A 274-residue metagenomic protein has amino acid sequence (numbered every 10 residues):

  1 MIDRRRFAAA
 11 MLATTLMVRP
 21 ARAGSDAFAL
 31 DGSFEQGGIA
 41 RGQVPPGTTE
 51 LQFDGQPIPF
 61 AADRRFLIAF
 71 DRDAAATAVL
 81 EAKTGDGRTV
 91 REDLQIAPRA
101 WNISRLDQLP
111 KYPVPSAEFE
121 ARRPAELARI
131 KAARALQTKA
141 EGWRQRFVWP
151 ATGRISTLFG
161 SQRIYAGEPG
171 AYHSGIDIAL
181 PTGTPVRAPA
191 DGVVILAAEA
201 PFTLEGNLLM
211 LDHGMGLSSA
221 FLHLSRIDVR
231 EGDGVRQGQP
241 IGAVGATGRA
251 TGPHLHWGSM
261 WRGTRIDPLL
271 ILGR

Functional and structural regions predicted by a protein language model:
M1-T15: N-terminal secretory signal peptides and thylakoid transit peptides that target proteins across membranes
R19-R22: Sec/Tat signal peptide C-region and signal peptidase I cleavage site
G24-I39, Q43-R99: Ser/Thr-rich low-complexity repeats and stalk/linker segments
L94-E205: Surface-exposed, glycine-biased beta-strand/turn segments
P185-L196, V229-V244: Short, well-structured beta-strand-loop connectors
P189-S225, P253, G258: Zn2+-dependent peptidoglycan hydrolase active-site motif and core
E199, R226-V229, A246-R249: Short, conserved catalytic or interaction motifs in soluble domains
R236-T251, W257-R274: Extended, charge-rich intrinsically disordered regulatory tails
